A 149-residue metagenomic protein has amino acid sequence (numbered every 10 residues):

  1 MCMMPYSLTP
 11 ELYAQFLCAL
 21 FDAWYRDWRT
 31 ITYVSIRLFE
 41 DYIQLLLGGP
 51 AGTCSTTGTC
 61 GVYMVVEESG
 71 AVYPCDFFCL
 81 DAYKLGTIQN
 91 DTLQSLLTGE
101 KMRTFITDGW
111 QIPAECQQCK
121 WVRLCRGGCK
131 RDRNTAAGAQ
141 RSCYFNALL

Functional and structural regions predicted by a protein language model:
M1-T59, V65, C79-I88: Radical SAM enzyme [4Fe-4S]-AdoMet core and its adjacent flexible, acidic and glycine-rich loops/tails across
R26-D27, G52-V62, S95-W110: Short flexible/disordered coil segments
C79-L149: Flexible mid-to-C-terminal extensions adjoining Fe-S/redox cofactors in radical SAM and related proteins
